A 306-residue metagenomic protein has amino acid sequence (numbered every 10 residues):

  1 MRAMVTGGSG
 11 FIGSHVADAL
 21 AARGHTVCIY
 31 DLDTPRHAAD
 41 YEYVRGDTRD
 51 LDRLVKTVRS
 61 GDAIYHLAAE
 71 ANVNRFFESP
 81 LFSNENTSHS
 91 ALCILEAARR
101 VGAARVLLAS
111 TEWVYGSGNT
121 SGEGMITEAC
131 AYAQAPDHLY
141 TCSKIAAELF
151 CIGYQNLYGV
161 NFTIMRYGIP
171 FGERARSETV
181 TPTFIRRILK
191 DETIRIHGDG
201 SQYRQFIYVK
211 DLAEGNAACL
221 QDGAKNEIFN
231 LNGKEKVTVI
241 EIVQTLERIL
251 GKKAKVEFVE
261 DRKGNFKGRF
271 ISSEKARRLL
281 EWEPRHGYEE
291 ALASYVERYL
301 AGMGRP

Functional and structural regions predicted by a protein language model:
A3-R23: N-terminal Rossmann NAD(P)H-binding glycine-rich loop of SDR-like oxidoreductase domains
D40-D50: Rossmann-fold cofactor-recognition segment
T48-N86: NAD(P)H-binding glycine-rich loop region in Rossmannoid oxidoreductase-like domains and their noncatalytic homologs
E78-L81, E85-C93, R105, W113-I164 (+1 more regions): Catalytic helix-loop patch of NAD(P)-dependent Rossmann-fold dehydrogenases
N119, I145, T163, P170-T183 (+7 more regions): Glycine/proline-rich active-site loop of Rossmann-fold NAD(P)-dependent oxidoreductases
V209, I228, I240-E241, R262-E283 (+2 more regions): Conserved C-terminal active-site "lid" loop/helix of NAD(P)H-dependent oxidoreductases that clamps the redox cofactor
Y288-P306: Amphipathic terminal alpha-helices
